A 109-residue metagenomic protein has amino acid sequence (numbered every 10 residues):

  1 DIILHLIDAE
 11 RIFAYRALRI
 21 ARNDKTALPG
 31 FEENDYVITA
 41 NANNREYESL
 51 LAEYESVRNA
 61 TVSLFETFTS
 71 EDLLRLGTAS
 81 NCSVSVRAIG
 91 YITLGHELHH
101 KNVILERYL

Functional and structural regions predicted by a protein language model:
D1-E33, V62, L74-L109: Short, contiguous alpha-helical
V37-L74, T93: Acidic/histidine-rich alpha-helical segments that form the ligand environment of transition-metal centers
